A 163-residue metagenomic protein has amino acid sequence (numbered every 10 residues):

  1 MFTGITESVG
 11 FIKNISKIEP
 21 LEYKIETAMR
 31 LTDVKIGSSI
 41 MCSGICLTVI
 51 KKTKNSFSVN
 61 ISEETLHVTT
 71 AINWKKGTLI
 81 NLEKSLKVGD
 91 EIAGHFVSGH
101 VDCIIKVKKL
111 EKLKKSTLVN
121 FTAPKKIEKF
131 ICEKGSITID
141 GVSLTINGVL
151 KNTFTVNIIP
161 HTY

Functional and structural regions predicted by a protein language model:
M1-Y163: Conserved loop->alpha-helix
